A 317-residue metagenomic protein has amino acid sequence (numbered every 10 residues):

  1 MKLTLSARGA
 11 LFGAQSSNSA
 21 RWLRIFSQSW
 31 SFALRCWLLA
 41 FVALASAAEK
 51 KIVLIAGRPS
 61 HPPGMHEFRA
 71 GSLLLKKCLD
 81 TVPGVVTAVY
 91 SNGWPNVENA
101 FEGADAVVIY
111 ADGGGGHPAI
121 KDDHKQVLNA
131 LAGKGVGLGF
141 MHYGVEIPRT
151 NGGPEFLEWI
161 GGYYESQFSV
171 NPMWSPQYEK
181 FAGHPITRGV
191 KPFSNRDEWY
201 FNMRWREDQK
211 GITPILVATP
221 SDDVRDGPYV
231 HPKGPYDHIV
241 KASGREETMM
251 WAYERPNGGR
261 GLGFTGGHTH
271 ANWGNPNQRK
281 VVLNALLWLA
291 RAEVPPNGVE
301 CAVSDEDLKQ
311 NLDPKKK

Functional and structural regions predicted by a protein language model:
M1-S46: Intrinsic disorder/low-complexity segments
A48-K50, A56, G71-K77, T81 (+3 more regions): Extracellular ligand-binding/catalytic regions of CAZymes and related secreted enzymes and adhesion modules
L54-I55, S60-I147: Helical hinge/lid and interdomain linker segments adjacent to catalytic or ligand-binding clefts that mediate domain
H66-E67, T150-P154, D226-Y229: Short aromatic-enriched loop/helix-cap "lid" or pocket-rim segments at secondary-structure transitions that line
F68, S72, H124-K125, G153-F156 (+2 more regions): Amphipathic alpha-helical segments in well-structured domains
G114-P192: A glycine-rich, often tryptophan-bearing local segment used as a flexible ligand/cofactor-contacting loop or short
Y143, V217-P220, T265-G267: Short, well-ordered beta-to-alpha junction loops that form the rim of enzyme active sites and present histidine/acidic
E165-N257: Catalytic beta-strand/loop cores that center a nucleophilic Ser/Cys/Thr and support acyl-enzyme chemistry
